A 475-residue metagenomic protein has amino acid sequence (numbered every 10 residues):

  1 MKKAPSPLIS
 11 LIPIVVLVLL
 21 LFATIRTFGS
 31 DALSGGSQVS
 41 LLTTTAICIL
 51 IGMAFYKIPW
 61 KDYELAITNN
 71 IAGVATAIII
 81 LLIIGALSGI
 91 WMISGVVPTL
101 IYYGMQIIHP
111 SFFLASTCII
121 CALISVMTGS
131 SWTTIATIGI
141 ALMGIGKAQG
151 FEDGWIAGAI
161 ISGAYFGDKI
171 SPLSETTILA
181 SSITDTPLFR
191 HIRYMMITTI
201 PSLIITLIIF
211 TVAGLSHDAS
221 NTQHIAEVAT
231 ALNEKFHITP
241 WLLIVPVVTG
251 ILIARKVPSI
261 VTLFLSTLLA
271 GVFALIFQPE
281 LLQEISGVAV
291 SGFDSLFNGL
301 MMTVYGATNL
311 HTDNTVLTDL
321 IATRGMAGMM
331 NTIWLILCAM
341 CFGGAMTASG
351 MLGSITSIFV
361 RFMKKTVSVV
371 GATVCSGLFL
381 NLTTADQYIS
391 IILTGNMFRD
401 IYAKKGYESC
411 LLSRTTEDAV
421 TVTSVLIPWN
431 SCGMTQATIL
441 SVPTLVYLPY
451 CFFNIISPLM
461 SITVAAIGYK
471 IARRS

Functional and structural regions predicted by a protein language model:
M1-L11, M143-Y165, K169-P246, G250 (+1 more regions): Membrane-core helix-loop-helix motifs of multi-pass transport proteins
M1-L81, I197-L207, G214-C338, S475: Hydrophobic transmembrane alpha-helices of multi-pass small-molecule transporters
A46-L50, A164-K169, A270-A274, D400 (+1 more regions): Alpha-helical transmembrane segments and their membrane-interface exit regions
Y56-K147, G306-R399: Membrane-embedded alpha-helical segments and adjacent helix-loop junctions characteristic of multi-pass solute
K57-I58, I260, A348-S349, T463-S475: Membrane-interface capping segments at transmembrane-helix boundaries
T99, Y103, Y165, K169-P172 (+5 more regions): Membrane-spanning helices that line or support transport/gating and their immediate boundary helices in channels
A136-L142, I160, T262-A270: Central hydrophobic cores of alpha-helical transmembrane segments in multi-pass integral membrane proteins
G150-E152, A254-I260, A385, V442-P443: Transmembrane helix interruption/hinge and helix-loop junction motifs
